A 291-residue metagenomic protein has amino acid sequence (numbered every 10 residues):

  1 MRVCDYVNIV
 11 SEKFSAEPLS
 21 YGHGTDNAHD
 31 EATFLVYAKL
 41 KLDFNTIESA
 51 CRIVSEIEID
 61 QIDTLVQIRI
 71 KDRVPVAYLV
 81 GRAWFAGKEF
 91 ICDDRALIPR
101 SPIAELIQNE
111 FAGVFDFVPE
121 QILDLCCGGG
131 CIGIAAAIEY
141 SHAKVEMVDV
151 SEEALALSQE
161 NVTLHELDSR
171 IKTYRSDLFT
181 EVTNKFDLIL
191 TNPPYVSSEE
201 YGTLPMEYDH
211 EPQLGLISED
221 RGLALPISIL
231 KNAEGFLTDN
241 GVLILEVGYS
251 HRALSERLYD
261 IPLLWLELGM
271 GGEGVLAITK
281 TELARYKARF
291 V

Functional and structural regions predicted by a protein language model:
M1-A86: N-terminal auxiliary segments of SAM/dcSAM-dependent transferases
S11, S15, L40, Q108 (+3 more regions): Short amphipathic alpha-helical interface segments enriched in basic and hydrophobic/aromatic residues, used as
E17-Y21, E110-F117, L237: Alpha-helix termini
L35, R73, I103, I132 (+4 more regions): Residue-level signal for inorganic ion chemistry
K41-L42, A96-L97, Y195: Active-site/binding-pocket entry motifs
S49-A50, V54-E56, D60-S141, E152-L157: SAM-dependent Rossmann-like transferase core, predominantly class I methyltransferases with a strong bias toward
Q108, A143-K144, V148-V291: S-adenosylmethionine
